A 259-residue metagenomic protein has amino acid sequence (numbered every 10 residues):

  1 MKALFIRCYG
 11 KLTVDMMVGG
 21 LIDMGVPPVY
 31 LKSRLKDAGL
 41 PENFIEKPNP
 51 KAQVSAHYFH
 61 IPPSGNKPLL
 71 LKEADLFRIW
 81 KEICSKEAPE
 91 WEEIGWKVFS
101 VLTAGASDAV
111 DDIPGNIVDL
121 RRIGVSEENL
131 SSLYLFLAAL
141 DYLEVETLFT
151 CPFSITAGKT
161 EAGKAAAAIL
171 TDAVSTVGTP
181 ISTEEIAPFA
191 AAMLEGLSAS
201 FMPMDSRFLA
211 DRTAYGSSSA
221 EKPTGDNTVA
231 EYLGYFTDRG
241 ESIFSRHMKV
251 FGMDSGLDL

Functional and structural regions predicted by a protein language model:
M1-F5: Extreme N-terminal starter segment of soluble prokaryotic enzymes
I6-G19, V118-E144, S255-L257: Conserved phosphate/anionic-ligand binding catalytic regions in large, soluble enzymes, centered on
Y9-G10, A38-G39, E127-N129, P152-K159 (+1 more regions): Acidic, glycine-rich active-site loops and adjacent beta-strand->loop/helix elements that engage anionic groups
D23-D111, D172, I181-E184, A191 (+1 more regions): Glycine-rich nucleotide/cofactor/substrate-binding loop typically near the N-terminus or early in the first domain
P28-Y30, A139-L257: Mobile "lid/hinge" segments at catalytic clefts and subdomain interfaces of large enzymes
C84-E92, V118-E128, F153, A157 (+1 more regions): Flexible, glycine/proline-enriched loop segments at strand-loop-helix junctions that form or flank small-ligand binding
T103-A106, P114-I117, G124: N-terminal glycine-rich phosphate/adenylate-binding segment common to multiple enzyme folds
P114-V118, R207-A210: Short coil/turn segments at secondary-structure boundaries
